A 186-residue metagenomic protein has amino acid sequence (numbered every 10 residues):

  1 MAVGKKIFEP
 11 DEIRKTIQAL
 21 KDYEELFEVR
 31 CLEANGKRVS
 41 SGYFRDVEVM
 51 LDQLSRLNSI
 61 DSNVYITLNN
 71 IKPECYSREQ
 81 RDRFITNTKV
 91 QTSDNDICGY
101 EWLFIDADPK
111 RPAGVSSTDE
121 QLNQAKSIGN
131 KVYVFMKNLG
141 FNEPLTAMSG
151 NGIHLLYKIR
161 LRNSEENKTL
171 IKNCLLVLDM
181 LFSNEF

Functional and structural regions predicted by a protein language model:
M1-W102, A107-D119, N123: DNA replication initiation on ssDNA origins
L26-E28, N142-L145, F186: Short secondary-structure junctions
R78-D94, G129-M148: Active-site-adjacent loop/helix surface patches within enzyme catalytic domains that shape the substrate-binding cleft
W102-I105, V134-L170: Histidine-centered divalent-metal-coordination microenvironment in nucleic-acid enzymes
G114-M136, I159-F186: Helical (often loop-to-helix) elements that flank the catalytic cores of nucleotide-handling enzymes
